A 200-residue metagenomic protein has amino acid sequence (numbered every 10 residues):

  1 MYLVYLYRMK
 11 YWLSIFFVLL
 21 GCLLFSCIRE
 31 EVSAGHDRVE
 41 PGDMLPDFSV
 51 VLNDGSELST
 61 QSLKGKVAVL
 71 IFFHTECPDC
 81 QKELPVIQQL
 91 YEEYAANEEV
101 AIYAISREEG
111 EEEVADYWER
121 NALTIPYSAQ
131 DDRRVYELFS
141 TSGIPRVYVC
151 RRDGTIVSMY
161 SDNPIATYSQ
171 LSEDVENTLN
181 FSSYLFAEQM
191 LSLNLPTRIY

Functional and structural regions predicted by a protein language model:
L23-S26: C-terminal motif of bacterial Sec signal peptides marking the signal peptidase cleavage site
E30-T60, L191-L195, I199: N-terminal "domain-start" segment that seeds a small globular fold
K66-A68, F73-E76, G143: Short pre-active-site segment immediately N-terminal to redox-active cysteine/selenocysteine motifs in thiol-based
V69-L70, I102, V147: Hydrophobic beta-strand anchors of alpha/beta hydrolase catalytic cores
F72-Q89: Conserved redox-active cysteine motifs that mediate thiol-disulfide chemistry, especially di-cysteine Cys-X(1-2)-Cys
E98-E112, L123-D132: Thiol-based oxidoreductase modules, predominantly thioredoxin-like and allied folds used for disulfide exchange
A115-D153: Short, internal strand/loop/helix patches that form the active-site neighborhood or redox-interaction surface
V149-Y200: Thiol-/selenol-based redox modules, centered on thioredoxin-like and closely related oxidoreductase domains
